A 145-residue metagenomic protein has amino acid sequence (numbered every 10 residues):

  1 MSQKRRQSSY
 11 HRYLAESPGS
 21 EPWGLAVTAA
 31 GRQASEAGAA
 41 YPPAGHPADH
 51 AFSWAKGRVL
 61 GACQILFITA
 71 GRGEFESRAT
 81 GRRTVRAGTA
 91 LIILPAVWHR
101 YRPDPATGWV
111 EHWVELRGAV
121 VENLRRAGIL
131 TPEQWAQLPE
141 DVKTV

Functional and structural regions predicted by a protein language model:
M1-R83, P105: Generic protein-terminus/edge-of-domain signal
K4, E16-S17, E122-V145: Amphipathic alpha-helical segments enriched in hydrophobic/aromatic residues interleaved with Lys/Arg
A29, T84, R100, W135-Q137: Conserved beta-strand positions that form and line the central face of beta-propeller blades
C63, A90, W109-E111: Structural motif
Q64, A87, T144: Amphipathic alpha-helical recognition patches that constitute DNA-binding helices
A79-L94: Short acidic-glycine-tyrosine-enriched beta hairpin
T84-V85, G108-E111, L130-P132: Glycine-rich, phosphate-binding/catalytic loops in enzymes
A96-V120: Ligand-binding loop in jelly-roll beta-barrel domains
